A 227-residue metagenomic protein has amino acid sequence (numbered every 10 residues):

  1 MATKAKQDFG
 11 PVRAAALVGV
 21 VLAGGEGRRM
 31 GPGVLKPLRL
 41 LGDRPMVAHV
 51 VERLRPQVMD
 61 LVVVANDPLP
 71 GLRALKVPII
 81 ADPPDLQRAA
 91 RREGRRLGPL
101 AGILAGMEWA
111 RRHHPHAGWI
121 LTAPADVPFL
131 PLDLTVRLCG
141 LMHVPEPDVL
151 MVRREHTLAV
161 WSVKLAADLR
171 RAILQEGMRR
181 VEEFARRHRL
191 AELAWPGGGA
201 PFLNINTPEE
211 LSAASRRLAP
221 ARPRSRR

Functional and structural regions predicted by a protein language model:
M1-F9, R222-R227: Short Lys/Arg-rich cationic patches that frequently serve as NLS/NoLS or arginine-rich RNA/DNA-binding motifs
F9-M178, E183-P201, P208-E209, S215-A221: Nucleotide and nucleotide-moiety/phosphate-recognizing core
